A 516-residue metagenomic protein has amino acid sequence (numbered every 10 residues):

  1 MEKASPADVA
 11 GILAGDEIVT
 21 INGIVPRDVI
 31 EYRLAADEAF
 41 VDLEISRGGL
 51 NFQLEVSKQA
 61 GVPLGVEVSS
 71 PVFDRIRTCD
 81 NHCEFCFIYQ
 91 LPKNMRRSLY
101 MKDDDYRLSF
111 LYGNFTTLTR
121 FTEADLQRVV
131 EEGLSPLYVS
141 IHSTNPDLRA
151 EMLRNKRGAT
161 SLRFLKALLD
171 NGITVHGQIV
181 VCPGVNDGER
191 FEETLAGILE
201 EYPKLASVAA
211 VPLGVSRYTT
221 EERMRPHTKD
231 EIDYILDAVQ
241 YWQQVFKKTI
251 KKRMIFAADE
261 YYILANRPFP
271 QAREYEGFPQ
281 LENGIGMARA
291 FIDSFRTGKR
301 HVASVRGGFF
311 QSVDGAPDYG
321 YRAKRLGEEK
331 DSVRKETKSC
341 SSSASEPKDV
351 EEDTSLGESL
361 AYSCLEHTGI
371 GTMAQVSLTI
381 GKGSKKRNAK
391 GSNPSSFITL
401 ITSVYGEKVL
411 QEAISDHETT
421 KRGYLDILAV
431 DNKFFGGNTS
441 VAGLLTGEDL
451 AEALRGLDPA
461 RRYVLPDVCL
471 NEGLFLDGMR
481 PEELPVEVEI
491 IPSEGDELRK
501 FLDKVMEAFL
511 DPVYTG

Functional and structural regions predicted by a protein language model:
M1-A4: A structural micro-motif recognizing beta-strand termini and the immediately following turn/loop segments
A7-R27: Conserved PDZ fold ligand-binding element
T20-E44: PDZ domains, with a preference for the canonical peptide-binding region formed by the helix
G49-N51, K58-K204, G214-W242: Conserved Radical SAM active-site core
P136-Y138, T174-H176, S207-A209, M254-F256 (+1 more regions): Structural preference for beta-strand elements that scaffold enzyme active sites
V175, L205-A206, L425, V488: Hydrophobic anchor at the start of a short beta-strand that flanks the dinucleotide cofactor-binding loop
V185, L205-E231, I250-E274, N432-G437: Flexible glycine/acidic-rich beta-alpha junction loops that bind and position SAM and/or redox cofactors in anaerobic
P270-G516: Radical SAM enzyme core and accessory elements
